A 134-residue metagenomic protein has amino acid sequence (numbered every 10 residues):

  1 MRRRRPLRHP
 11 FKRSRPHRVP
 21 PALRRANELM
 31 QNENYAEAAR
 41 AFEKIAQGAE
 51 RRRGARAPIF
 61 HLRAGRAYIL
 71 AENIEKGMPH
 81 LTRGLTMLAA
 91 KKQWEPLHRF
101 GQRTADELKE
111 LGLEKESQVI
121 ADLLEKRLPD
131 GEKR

Functional and structural regions predicted by a protein language model:
K12-R51: Alpha-helical segment of the N-proximal tetratricopeptide repeat
R18, A38, E50, R56-A57 (+2 more regions): Residues that mark the junctions of alpha-helical repeat units in TPR/alpha-solenoid scaffolds
P21, A41, I59-R63, H80 (+2 more regions): The tetratricopeptide repeat
E28, G48, A67, I74 (+2 more regions): Residue-level signature for tetratricopeptide repeat
Y35-A36, G54, I74, W94 (+1 more regions): TPR-repeat structural position
E43-G48, L85-M87, E125-K126: Amphipathic alpha-helical segments of tetratricopeptide repeats
